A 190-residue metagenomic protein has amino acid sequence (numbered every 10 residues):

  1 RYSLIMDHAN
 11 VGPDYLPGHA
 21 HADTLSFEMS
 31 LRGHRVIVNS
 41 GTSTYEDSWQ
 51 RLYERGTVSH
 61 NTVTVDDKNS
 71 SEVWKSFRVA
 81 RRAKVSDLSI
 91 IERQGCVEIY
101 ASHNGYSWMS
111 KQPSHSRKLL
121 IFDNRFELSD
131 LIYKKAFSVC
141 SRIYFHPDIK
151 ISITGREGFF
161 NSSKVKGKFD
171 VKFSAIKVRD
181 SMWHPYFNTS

Functional and structural regions predicted by a protein language model:
R1-I37, I91-Q94: Carbohydrate-active enzyme catalytic cores, enriched for enzymes that act on polyanionic acidic polysaccharides
T42-S190: CBM-like, beta-strand-rich accessory domains located in the C-terminal region of large, secreted polysaccharide-active
